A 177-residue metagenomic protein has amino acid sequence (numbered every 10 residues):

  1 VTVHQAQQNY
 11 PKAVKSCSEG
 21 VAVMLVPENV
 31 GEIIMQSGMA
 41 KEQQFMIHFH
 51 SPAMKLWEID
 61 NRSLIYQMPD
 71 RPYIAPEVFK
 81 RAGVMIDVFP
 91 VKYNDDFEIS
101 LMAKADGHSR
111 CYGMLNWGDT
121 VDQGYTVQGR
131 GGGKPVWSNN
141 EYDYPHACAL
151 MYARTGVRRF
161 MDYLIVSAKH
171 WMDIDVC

Functional and structural regions predicted by a protein language model:
V1-C177: Catalytic cores of extracellular degradative/oxidative enzymes
